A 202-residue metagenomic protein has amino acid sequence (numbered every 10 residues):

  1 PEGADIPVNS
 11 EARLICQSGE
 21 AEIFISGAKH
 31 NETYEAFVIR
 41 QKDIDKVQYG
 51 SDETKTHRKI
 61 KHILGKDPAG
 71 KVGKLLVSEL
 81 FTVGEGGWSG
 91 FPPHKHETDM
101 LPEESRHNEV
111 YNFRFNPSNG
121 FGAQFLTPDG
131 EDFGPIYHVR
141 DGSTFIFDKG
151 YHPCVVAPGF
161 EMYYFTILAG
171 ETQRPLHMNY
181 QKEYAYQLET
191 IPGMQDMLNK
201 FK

Functional and structural regions predicted by a protein language model:
P1, L80-V83, E103-G130, H138 (+3 more regions): Short, conserved beta-strand element in jelly-roll/cupin
P1-S18, A28, H138-G159: Conserved metal-binding segment of the jelly-roll/cupin
G3, E11, E20-I23, K74-S78 (+3 more regions): Extracellular structured ligand-interaction cores
L14, N31-E35, S89-G90: Short, well-ordered, mixed-charge alpha-helical segments that flank or form enzyme active sites
C16-Q17, A69-K71, N116-G120: Secondary-structure boundary elements
G19-I60, T127, F165-K202: Double-stranded beta-helix
T56-V110: A short glycine-rich, His/Asp/Glu-containing loop-to-beta-strand
